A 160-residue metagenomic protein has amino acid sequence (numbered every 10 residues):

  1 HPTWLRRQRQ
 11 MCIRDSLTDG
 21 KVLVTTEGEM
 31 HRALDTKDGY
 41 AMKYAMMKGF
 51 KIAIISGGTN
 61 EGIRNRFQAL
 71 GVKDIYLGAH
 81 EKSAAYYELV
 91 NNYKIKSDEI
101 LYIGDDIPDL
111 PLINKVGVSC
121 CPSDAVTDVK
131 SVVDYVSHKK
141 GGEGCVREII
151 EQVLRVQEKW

Functional and structural regions predicted by a protein language model:
H1-R9, I13: Single conserved hydrophobic/aromatic residue that forms the stacking wall/gate of nucleotide- or nucleobase-binding
L5, D35-D38, A79: Short, conserved glycine- and acidic-residue-centered signature motifs in active-site or ligand-binding loops
R7, F50, D98-E99: Short coil/turn segments at beta-strand junctions that form active-site/ligand-binding loops
L17-M47, G57: A positional/architectural concept
G28-L34, L70, D74-I75, S83-W160: Mg2+-dependent phosphoryl-transfer enzymes with acidic/Ser/Thr/Gly-rich catalytic loops
D38-A41, T59, I63, K82-A85 (+1 more regions): Amphipathic alpha-helical interface surfaces
M42-R66, L77, I113: Substrate-recognition element of Asp-dependent hydrolases with the DxDx(T/V) motif
